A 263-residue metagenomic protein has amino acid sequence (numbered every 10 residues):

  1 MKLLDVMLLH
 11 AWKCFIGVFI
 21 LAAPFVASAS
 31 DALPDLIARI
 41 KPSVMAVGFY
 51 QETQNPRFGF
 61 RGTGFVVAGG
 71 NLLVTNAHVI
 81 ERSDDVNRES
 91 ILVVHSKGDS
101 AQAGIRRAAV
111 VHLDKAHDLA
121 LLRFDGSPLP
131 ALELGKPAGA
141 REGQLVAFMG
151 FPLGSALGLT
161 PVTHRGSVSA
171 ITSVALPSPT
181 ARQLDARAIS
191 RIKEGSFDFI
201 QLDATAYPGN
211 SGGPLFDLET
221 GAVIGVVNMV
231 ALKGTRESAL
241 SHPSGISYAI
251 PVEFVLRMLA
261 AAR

Functional and structural regions predicted by a protein language model:
K2-F15: Bacterial N-terminal signal peptides that target proteins for export
P24-V26: N-terminal signal peptide c-region/cleavage motif recognized by signal peptidases
S28-A77, H117-L119, R141, R257-A262: N-terminal activation segment of mature serine protease catalytic domains
D35-L36, S83, A109-V111, D125-T160: Active-site substrate-binding loop(s) of clan PA
I40-R57, F124-E133, V162-A260: Active-site region of chymotrypsin-like
V67-A68, V86, A140, L218: Short, well-ordered loop/turn sites that connect or cap secondary structure elements
A68-K115: Catalytic-histidine neighborhood of serine endopeptidases, predominantly the chymotrypsin-like S1/PA family
R88-V93, D99-A108, Q144-A147, P161-D185: Beta-strand/loop subdomains of soluble extracytoplasmic proteins
